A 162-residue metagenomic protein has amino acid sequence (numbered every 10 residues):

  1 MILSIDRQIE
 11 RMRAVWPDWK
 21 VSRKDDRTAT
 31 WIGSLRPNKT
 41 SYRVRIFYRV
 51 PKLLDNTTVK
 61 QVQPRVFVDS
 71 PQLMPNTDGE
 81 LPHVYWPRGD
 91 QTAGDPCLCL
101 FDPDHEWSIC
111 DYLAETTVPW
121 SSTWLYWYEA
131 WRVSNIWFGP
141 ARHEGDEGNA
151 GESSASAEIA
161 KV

Functional and structural regions predicted by a protein language model:
M1-K24: Order/disorder boundary and secretion-linked terminal/linker segments
I2-I5, I9, I32, I46 (+3 more regions): Weak global preference for isoleucine
W16-P103, D111: Compact alpha/beta protein-protein interaction domains typified by the UBC
S70-V162: Domain-scale recognition of soluble eukaryotic interaction modules
